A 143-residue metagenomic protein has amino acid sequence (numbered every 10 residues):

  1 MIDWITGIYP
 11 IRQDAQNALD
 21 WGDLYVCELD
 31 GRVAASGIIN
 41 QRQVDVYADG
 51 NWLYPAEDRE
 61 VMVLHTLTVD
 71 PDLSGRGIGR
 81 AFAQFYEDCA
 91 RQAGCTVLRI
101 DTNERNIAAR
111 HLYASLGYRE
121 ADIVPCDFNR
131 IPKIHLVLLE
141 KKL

Functional and structural regions predicted by a protein language model:
M1-N17: Conserved GNAT-fold acetyl-CoA-binding loop/helix
L19-W21: Short, small/polar residue-rich loop motifs at catalytic or cofactor-binding pockets
D23-I39: Conserved beta-hairpin
I38-T66, S74, D127-P132: Conserved acyl-donor/pantetheine-binding loop and adjacent beta-alpha core of acyl/acetyltransferases and related
A56-D58, N103-R110, A114-L116, P125-L143: C-terminal "cap" of GNAT-fold acetyltransferases
L67-V69, T102: Hydrophobic adenine-recognition pocket in adenosine-nucleotide-binding enzymes
V69, G75-D88, H111-S115: Conserved acetyl-CoA-binding loop-helix of GNAT-fold acetyltransferases
A83, A90-T102: Conserved GNAT acetyl-CoA-binding A-motif
